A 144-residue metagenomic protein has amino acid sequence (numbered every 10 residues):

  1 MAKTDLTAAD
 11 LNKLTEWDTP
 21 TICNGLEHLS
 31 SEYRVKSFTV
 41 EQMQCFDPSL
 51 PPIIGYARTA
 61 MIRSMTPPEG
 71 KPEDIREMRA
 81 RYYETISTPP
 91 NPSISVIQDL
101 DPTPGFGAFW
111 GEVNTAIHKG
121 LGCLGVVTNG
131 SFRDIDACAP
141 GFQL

Functional and structural regions predicted by a protein language model:
M1-A2: N-terminal leader/propeptide and maturation segments of large enzyme subunits in energy/redox metabolism and hydrolases
T7-A80: N-terminal low-complexity or amphipathic/hydrophobic leaders
Y33-V35, Y56-T59, S93-V96, C123-V127 (+1 more regions): Structural motif
D47-L50, Y83-S87, N114-I117, F132-I135: A generic local secondary-structure boundary/capping motif
I62-S64, D99, G130: Short, structured patches in soluble enzyme cores that scaffold and shape functional sites
E84-F109, T115-T128: Extracellular/luminal Protease-associated
E112-T115, F142-L144: A glycine- and small-aliphatic-rich helix-loop capping segment at beta-alpha/alpha-beta transitions that lines
R133-L144: Histidine/lysine/aspartate-rich catalytic loop segments that bind and position anionic ligands
